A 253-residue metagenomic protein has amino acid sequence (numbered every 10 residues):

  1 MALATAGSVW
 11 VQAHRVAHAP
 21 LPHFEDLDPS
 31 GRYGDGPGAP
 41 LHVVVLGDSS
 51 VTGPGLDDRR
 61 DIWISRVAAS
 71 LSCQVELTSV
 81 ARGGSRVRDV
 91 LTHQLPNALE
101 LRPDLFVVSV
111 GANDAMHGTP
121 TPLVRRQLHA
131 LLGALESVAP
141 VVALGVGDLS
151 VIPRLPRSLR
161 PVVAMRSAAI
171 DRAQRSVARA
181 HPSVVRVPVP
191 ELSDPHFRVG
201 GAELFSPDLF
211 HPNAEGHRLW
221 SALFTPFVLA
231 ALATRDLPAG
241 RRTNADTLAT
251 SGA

Functional and structural regions predicted by a protein language model:
M1-V44, L229-A253: N-terminal secretory targeting modules
E25-D28, P37, R60, G201 (+2 more regions): Solvent-exposed, flexible loop/coil residues
G31, P54, D61, R88 (+3 more regions): Flexible, active-site-adjacent loop/turn segments at secondary-structure boundaries
D35-S50, D148-L149, P153: Short, charged N-terminal helix-start/capping segments
A39, C73-E76, S137, P182: Residue-level signal for beta-strand positions within conserved beta-sheet cores that form or flank
H42-V44, S50-R126: Conserved SGNH/GDSL esterase-like catalytic core that processes O-acyl groups on lipids and polysaccharides
V75, S206, L219, L223 (+1 more regions): Localized chelating/binding microdomains that coordinate divalent metal ions or stabilize phosphate-bearing
H93-P238: Alpha-helical cap/lid subdomain in secreted, periplasmic, or secretory-pathway luminal O-acyl-processing enzymes
